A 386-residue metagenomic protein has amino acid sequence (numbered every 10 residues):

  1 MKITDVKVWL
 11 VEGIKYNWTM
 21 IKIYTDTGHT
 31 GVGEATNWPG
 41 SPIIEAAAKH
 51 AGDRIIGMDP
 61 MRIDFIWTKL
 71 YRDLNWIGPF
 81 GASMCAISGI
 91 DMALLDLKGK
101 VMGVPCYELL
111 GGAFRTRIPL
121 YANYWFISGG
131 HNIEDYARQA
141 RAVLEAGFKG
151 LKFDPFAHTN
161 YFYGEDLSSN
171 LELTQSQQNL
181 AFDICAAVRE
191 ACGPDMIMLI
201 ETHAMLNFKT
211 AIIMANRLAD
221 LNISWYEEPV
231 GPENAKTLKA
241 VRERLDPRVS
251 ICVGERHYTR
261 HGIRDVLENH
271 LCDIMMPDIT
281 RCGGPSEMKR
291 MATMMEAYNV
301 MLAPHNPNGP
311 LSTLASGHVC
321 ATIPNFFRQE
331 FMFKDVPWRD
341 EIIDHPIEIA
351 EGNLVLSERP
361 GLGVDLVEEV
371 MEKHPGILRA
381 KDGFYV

Functional and structural regions predicted by a protein language model:
M1-V32, T36-N37, D335-D340: Structured beta-strand/loop patches that form or line metal/cofactor-binding pockets in enzymes
I3, G28, A51, I90 (+8 more regions): Conserved, mostly hydrophobic/aromatic
I23, A51, F65, N216 (+3 more regions): Shared catalytic-loop signature of beta/alpha-barrel
D26-M102: Metal- or metallocofactor-binding catalytic centers and their adjacent structured scaffolds across diverse enzyme
D91-G129, A146-G150, P155: Glycine-rich, aromatic-flanked loop segments that form ligand/cofactor-binding clefts across common enzyme folds
A113, R117-L120, A191-I200, E243-G254 (+1 more regions): Short beta-strand/loop segments at the ligand-binding rim of alpha/beta enzyme cores
R117, W125-K239: Metal-dependent enolase-superfamily TIM-barrel catalytic cores that perform enediolate-based chemistry
L362-V386: Extended hydrophobic packing segments that form well-structured cores
